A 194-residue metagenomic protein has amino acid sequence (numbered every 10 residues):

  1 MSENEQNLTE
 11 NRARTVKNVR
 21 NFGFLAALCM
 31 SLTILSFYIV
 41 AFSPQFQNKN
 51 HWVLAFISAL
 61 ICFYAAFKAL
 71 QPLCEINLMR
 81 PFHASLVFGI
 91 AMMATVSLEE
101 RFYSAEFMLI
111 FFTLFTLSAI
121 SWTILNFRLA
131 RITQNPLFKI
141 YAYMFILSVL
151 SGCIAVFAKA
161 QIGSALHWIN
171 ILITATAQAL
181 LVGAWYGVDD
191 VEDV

Functional and structural regions predicted by a protein language model:
S2-I39, A55-L98, F111-S151, I173-V194: Membrane-interface extramembranous regions at the lipid-water interface
N4-N11, F46, F102, E106 (+1 more regions): Alpha-helical context
F37-Q45, T95-Y103, C153-I162: Juxtamembrane "helix-exit" motif on the non-cytosolic side of transmembrane helices
Q47-W52, S104-F112, G163-I171: Non-cytosolic membrane-interface motifs at loop->transmembrane helix junctions
